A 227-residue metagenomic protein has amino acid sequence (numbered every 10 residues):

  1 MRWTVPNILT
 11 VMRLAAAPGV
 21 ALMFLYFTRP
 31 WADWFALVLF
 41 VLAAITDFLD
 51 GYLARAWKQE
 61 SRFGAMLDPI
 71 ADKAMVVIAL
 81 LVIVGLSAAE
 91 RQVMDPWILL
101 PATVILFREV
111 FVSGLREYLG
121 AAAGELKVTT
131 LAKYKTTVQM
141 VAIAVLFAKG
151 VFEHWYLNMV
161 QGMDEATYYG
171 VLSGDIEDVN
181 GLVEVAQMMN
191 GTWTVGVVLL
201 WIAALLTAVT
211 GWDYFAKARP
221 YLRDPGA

Functional and structural regions predicted by a protein language model:
M1-A227: Alpha-helical transmembrane bundles and membrane-interface segments of multipass inner-membrane proteins
